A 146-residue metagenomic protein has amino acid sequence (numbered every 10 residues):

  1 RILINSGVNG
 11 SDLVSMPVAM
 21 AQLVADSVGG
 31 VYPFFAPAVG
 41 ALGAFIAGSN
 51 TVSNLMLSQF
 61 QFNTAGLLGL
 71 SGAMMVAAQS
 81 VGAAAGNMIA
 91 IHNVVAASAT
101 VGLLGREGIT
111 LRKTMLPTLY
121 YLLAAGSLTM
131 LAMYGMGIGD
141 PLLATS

Functional and structural regions predicted by a protein language model:
R1-M16, I46-A47, M130-D140: Transmembrane helix-loop junctions in multi-pass membrane proteins
R1-V8, D26-F60: Hydrophobic alpha-helical transmembrane segments of multi-pass integral membrane proteins, predominantly secondary
G10-Q22, L104-E107: Flexible loop linkers connecting adjacent transmembrane helices in multi-pass alpha-helical membrane transporters
V14, P33-A36, G40, N54-Q59 (+2 more regions): Alpha-helical transmembrane segments of multi-pass membrane proteins, especially transporters and channels
V18-D26, F62-L67, I109: Short amphipathic alpha-helical coupling elements at transmembrane boundaries
G29-A44, L68-I89: Alpha-helical transmembrane segments of multi-pass membrane proteins
A84-S146: Juxtamembrane and boundary regions of transmembrane helices in multi-pass small-molecule transporters and channels
